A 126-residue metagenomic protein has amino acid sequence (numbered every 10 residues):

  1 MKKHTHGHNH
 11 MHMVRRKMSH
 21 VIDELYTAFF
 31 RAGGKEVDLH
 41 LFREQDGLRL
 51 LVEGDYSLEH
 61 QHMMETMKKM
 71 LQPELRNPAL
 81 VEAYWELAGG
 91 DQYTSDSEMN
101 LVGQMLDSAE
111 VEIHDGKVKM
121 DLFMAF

Functional and structural regions predicted by a protein language model:
M1-G7: Helix-loop-beta hinge of the Bergerat
G7-V14, D91: Alpha-helix N-cap/helix-initiation motif
H10-M11, L25, E82-W85: A short, structure-level motif marking secondary-structure boundaries and short turns
H12-E44, M99-M105: Conserved ATP-binding N-box helix of the HATPase_c
D46-L50, V118: Short beta-strand element(s) in the Bergerat
R49-M99, F123: Glycine-rich/acidic phosphate-handling loop/turn and adjacent ATP-lid/helix of nucleotide-binding kinase/ATPase domains
D107-E112: Glycine-rich ATP-binding loops of the HATPase_c
G116-F126: Short C-terminal beta-strand
